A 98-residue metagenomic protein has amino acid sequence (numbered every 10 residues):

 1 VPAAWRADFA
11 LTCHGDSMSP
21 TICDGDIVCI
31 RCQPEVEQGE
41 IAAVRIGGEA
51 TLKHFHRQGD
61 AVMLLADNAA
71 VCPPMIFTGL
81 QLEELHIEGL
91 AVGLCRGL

Functional and structural regions predicted by a protein language model:
V1-L98: Acidic/glycine-rich C-terminal interaction modules and beta/coil loop segments that lie outside canonical DNA-binding
